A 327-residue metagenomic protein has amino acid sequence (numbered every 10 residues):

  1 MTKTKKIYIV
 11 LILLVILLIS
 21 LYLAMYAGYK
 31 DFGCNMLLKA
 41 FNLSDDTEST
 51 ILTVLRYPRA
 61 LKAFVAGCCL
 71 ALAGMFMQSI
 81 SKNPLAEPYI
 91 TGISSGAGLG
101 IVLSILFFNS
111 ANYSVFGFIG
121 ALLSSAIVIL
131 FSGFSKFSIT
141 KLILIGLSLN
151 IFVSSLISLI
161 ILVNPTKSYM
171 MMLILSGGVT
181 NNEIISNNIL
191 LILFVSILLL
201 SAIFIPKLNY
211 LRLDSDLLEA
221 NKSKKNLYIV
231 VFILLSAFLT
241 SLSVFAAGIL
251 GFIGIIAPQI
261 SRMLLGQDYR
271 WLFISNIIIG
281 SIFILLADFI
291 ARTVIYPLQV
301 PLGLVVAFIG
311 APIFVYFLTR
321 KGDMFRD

Functional and structural regions predicted by a protein language model:
M1-D327: Alpha-helical transmembrane segments in inner-membrane proteins
